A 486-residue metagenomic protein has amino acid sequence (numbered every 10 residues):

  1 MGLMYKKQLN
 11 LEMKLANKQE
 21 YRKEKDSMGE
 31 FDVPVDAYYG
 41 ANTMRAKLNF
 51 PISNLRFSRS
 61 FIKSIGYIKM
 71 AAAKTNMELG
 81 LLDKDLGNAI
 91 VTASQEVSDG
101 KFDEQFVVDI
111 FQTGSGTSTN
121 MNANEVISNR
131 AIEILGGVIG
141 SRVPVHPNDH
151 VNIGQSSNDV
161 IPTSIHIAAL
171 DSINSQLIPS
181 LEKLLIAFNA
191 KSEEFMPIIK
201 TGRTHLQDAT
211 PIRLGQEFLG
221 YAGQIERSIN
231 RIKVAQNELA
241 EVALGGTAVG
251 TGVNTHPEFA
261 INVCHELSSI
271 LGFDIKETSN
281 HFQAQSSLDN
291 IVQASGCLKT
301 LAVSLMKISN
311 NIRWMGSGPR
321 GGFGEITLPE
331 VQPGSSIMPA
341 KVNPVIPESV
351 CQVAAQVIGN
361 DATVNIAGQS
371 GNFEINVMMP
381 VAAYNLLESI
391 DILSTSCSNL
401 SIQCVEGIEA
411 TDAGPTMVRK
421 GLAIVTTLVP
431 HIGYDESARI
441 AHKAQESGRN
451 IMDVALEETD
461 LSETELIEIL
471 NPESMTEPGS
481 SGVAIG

Functional and structural regions predicted by a protein language model:
G2-G486: Conserved, well-structured ligand/cofactor-binding cores
